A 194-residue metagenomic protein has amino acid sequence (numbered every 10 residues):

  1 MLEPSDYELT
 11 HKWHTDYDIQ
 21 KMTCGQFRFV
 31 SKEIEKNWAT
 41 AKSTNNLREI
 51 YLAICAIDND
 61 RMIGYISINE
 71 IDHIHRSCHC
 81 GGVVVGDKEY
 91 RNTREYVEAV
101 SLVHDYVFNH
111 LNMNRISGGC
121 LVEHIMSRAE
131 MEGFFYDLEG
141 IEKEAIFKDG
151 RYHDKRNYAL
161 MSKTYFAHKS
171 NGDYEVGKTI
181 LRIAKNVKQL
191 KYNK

Functional and structural regions predicted by a protein language model:
M1-Y7, D58-K194: Acyl-donor (CoA/ACP) binding surface of acyl/acetyltransferases
T10-H11, I19, E35, C80: Hydrophobic pocket/interface hotspot
D18-A39: Conserved GNAT-fold acetyl-CoA-binding loop/helix
K21-T23, Y51, H168-K169: Short, hydrophobic secondary-structure boundary micro-motifs
T40-A53: A short helix-loop-beta-strand connector motif used in the catalytic cores of GNAT acetyltransferases and, in some
